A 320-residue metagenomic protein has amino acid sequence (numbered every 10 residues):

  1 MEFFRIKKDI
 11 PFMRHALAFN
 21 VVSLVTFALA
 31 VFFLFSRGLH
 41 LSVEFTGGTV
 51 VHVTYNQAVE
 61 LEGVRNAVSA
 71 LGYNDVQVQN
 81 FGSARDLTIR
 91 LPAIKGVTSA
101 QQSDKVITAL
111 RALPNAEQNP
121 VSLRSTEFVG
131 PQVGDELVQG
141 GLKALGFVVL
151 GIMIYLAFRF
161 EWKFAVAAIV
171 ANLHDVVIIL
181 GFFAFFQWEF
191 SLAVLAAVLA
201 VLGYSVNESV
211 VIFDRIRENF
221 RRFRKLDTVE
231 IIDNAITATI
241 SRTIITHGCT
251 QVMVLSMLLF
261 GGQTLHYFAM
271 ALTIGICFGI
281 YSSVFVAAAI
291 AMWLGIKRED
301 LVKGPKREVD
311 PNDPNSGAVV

Functional and structural regions predicted by a protein language model:
M1-V320: A structural signal for conserved, well-ordered secondary-structure elements that form binding/interaction cores
